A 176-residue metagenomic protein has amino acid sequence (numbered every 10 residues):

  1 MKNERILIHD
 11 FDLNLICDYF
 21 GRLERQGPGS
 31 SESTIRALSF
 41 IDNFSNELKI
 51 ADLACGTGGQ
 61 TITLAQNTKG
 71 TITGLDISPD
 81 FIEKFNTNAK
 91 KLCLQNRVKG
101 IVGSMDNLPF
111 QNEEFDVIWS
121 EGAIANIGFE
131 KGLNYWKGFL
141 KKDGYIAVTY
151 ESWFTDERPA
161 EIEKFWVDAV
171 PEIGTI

Functional and structural regions predicted by a protein language model:
I16-G29: Class I SAM-dependent methyltransferase Rossmann-like catalytic core, especially the SAM/SAH-binding loop
G27-L48: Conserved alpha-helix/loop element of class I SAM-dependent methyltransferases that forms part of the SAM/SAH-binding
A51-L53, T57-N107: Class I SAM-dependent methyltransferase SAM/SAH-binding core
D106-I118: A short acidic, Gly/Pro-enriched loop at the edge of an enzyme's catalytic core that lines a small-molecule cofactor
V117-E130: A short SAM/SAH-binding and catalytic strip from SAM-dependent methyltransferases
K131-Y145: A short glycine-rich, Lys/Arg-flanked "PGG" loop and its adjoining helix->strand segment in the class I
E151-V170: Short, glycine-/aromatic-enriched active-site segment of Class I SAM-dependent methyltransferases
E172-I176: Short alpha-helix
